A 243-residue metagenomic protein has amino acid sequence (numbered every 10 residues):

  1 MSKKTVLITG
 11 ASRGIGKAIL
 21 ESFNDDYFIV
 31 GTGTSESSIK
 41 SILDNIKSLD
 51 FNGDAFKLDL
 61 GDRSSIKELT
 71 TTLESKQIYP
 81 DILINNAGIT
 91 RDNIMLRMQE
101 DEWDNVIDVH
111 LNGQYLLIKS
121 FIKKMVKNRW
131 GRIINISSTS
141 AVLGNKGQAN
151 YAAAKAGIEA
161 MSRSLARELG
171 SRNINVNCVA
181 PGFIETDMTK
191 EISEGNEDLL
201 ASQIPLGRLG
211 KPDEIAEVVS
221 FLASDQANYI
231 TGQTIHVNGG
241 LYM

Functional and structural regions predicted by a protein language model:
S12-R13: Conserved glycine-rich cofactor-binding loop
D26-S41: Conserved glycine-rich Rossmann-like NAD(P)H-binding loop of the short-chain dehydrogenase/reductase
I94-M95, Q99-I107, T189, L200: Substrate-binding pocket helix/loop in short-chain dehydrogenase/reductase
Y115, I122, W130, R208-V237 (+1 more regions): C-terminal substrate-recognition "lid" of short-chain dehydrogenase/reductases
I118, A154, S162: Active-site helix of classical SDR
K123, R167-S171, N228: Alpha-helical segment proximal to the catalytic Tyr-Lys
S138: Residue(s) in the substrate-gating loop at a strand-loop-helix junction that position the organic substrate next
